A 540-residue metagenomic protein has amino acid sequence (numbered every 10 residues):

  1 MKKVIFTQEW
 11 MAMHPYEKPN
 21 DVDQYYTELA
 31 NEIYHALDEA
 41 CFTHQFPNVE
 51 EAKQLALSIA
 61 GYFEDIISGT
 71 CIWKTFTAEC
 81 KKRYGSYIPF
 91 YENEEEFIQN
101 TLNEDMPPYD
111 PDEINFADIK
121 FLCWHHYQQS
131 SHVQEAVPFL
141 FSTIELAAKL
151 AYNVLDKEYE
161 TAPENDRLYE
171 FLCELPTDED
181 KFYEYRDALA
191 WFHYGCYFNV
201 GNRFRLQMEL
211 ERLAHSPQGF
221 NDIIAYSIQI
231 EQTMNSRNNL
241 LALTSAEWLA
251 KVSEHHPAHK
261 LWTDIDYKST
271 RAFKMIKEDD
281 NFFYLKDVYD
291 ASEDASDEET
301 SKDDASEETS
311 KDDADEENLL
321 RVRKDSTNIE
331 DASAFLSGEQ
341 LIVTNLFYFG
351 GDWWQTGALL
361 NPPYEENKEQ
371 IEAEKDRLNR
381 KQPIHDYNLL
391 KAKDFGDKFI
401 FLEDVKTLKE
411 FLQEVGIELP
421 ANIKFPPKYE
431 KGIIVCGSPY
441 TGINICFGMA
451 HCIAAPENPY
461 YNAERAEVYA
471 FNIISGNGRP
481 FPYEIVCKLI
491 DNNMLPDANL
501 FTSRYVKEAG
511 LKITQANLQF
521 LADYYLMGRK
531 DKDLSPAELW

Functional and structural regions predicted by a protein language model:
M1-K268, Y348-W540: Mixed-charge, low-complexity intrinsically disordered regions
K260-T263, A272-K274, E330-A332: Generic recognition of flexible, low-complexity loop/linker segments
Y267-D279: Structural detector for short beta-strands of small beta-barrel domains
M275, D287, K324, Y387-K391: General detector of N-terminal leader/presequence modules that precede the first folded domain
N281-K286: Short aromatic-glycine-enriched beta-strand elements
A291-E316: Intrinsically disordered, low-complexity terminal tails and inter-domain linkers enriched for S/T/G/P/D/E
D294, D315-E330: A cross-kingdom feature marking solvent-exposed beta-strand/loop segments within repeated, beta-rich binding/scaffold
R323-N345: Short nucleic-acid-contacting surface segments enriched for D/E, G, S/T with interspersed K/R
